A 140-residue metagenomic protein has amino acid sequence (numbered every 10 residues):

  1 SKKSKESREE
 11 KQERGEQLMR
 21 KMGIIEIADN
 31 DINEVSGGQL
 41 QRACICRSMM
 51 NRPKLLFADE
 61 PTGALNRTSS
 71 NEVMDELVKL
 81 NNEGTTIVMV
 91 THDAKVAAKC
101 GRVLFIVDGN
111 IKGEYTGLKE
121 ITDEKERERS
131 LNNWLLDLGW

Functional and structural regions predicted by a protein language model:
E9-I27: Conserved ABC ATPase "signature" region
D31-V35, Q39: Conserved ABC ATPase signature
I45: Hydrophobic anchor residue at the start of the ABC signature
S48-M49: ABC ATPase C-loop
R52: Conserved catalytic motifs of ABC-family nucleotide-binding domains
L56-D59: Catalytic Walker B motif of ABC-type/P-loop ATPase nucleotide-binding domains
N71-E83: Helical segment within the ABC ATPase nucleotide-binding domain
N110-L136: Conserved beta-strand-loop-alpha-helix hinge in the C-terminal portion of ABC ATPase nucleotide-binding domains
